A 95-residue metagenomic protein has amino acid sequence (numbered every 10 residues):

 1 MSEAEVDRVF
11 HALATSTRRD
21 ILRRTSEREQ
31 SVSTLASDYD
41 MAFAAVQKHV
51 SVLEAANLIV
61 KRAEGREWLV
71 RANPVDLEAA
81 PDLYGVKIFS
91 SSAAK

Functional and structural regions predicted by a protein language model:
M1-E5, R23, N73-K95: Amphipathic alpha-helical dimerization/coiled-coil segments that flank or bridge DNA-binding/regulatory modules
A12-T17, P74: Short helix-coil-helix linker/hinge
S16, E27-S31: Short capping segments at the starts of secondary-structure elements
R23, S37, K48, E54-A55: Alpha-helical residues within the helix-turn-helix
S31, A42-A45: Helix-turn-helix DNA-binding motif, specifically the short coil turn and the N-cap/start of the second
E54-E64, L69-R71: Beta-hairpin "wing" of winged helix-turn-helix
